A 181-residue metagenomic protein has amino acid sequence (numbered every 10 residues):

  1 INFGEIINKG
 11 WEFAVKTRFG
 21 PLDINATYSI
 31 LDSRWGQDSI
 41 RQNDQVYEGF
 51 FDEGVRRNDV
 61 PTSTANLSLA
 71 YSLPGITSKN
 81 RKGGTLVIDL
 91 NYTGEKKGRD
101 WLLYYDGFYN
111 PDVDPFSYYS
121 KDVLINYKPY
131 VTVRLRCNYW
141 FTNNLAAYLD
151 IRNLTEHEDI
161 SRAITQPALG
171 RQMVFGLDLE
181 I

Functional and structural regions predicted by a protein language model:
I1-G98: Gram-negative outer-membrane beta-barrel transporters
E53-I181: Conserved C-terminal beta-signal and adjacent last beta-strands/turns of outer-membrane beta-barrel proteins
